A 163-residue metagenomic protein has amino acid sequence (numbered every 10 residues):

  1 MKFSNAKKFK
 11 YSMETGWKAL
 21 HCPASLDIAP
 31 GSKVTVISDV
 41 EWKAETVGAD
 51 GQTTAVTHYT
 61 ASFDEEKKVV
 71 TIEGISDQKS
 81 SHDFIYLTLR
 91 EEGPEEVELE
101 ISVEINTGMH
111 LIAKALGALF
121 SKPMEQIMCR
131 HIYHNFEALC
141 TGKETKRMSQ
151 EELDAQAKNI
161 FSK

Functional and structural regions predicted by a protein language model:
M1-E41, F161-K163: Hydrophobic ligand-binding cavity/cleft-lining segments
M1-K8, E41, V69, F84 (+1 more regions): Intrinsic-disorder/low-complexity, polar/charged segments enriched in Ser/Thr/Lys/Arg/Asp/Glu/Gln
N5-K7, A55-F63, E73-S76, D83-E91 (+1 more regions): Hydrophobic/aromatic beta-strand elements that line small-molecule binding cavities or substrate pockets in beta-rich
K8-S12, V47-A49, D64, R90-E92 (+1 more regions): Solvent-exposed residues in well-ordered beta-strands and their adjoining turns, especially edge/terminal strands
M13, T35-I37, A61-K67, T88-E98: A short, structured loop/turn motif at beta-sheet edges
T15-L20, T60, I72, L99-I101 (+1 more regions): Hydrophobic pocket/interface hotspot
D27-K79, H134, A138-G142, S162: Glycine-rich portal/gate segments that line the openings of hydrophobic small-molecule binding cavities
E91-K163: Terminal "cap-and-tail" regions of soluble proteins that handle hydrophobic small molecules
